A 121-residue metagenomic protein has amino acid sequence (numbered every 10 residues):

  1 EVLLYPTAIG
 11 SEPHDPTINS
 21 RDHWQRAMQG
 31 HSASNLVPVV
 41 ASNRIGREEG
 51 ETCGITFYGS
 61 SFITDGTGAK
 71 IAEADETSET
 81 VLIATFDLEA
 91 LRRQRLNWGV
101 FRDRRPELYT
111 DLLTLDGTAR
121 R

Functional and structural regions predicted by a protein language model:
E1-T80: CN hydrolase (nitrilase-like) catalytic-core segments centered on the catalytic cysteine and neighboring Lys/Glu
E48-E49, S78, A84-T85, F101 (+1 more regions): Flexible domain-boundary/linker segments
S78-L96: A short, polar/charged loop-to-alpha-helix boundary motif
L91-R121: Cysteine/selenocysteine-centered motifs that mediate thiol-based redox chemistry or coordinate metal-sulfur cofactors
